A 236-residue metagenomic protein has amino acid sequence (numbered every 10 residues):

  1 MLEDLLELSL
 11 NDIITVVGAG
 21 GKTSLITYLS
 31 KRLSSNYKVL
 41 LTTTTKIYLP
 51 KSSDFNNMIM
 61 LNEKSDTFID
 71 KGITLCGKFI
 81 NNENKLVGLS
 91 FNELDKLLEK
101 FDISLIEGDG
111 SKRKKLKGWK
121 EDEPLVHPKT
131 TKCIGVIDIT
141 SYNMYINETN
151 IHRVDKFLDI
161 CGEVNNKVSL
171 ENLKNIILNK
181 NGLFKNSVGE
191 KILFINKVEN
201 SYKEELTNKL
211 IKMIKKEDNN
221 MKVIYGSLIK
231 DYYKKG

Functional and structural regions predicted by a protein language model:
L2-S34: Walker A (P-loop) phosphate-binding motif
V16-V17, V39-T43, L75-K78, S104-G108 (+3 more regions): General beta-strand structural signal in soluble alpha/beta enzymes
S30-N84: N-terminal phosphate/diphosphate-binding loop that engages ATP/GTP or pyrophosphate donors across diverse enzyme folds
N81-G118: Phosphate-binding/switch loop-helix module in NTP-utilizing enzymes
K120-S141: Inter-motif core of Ras-like GTPase G domains
D138-I139, I160-V164, K191-K203, G226-D231: G-domain G4 guanine-recognition motif of GTPases
N165-K185: A short, acidic, amphipathic alpha-helical segment used as a generic capping/interface helix at domain edges
M213-G236: Canonical P-loop GTPase G-domain recognition
